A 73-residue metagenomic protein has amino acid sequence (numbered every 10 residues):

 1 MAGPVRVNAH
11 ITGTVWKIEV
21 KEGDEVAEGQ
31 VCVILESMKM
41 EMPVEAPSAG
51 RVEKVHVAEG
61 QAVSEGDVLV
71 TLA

Functional and structural regions predicted by a protein language model:
M1-T14, I34-P47: Short beta-strand-turn/beta-hairpin segments enriched in glycine/proline and small hydrophobics that form edge-strand
N8-H10, E19, V33, H56 (+1 more regions): Conserved beta-strand segments that form the floor/walls of ligand-binding pockets within enzyme and binding domains
T12, G23, V31, A49 (+1 more regions): ATP/adenylate-binding site constellation spanning eukaryotic-like Ser/Thr protein kinases, ABC-transporter
W16-K21, E25, K54-V57: Short histidine-centered loop motifs in beta-beta connectors
G23, M40, G60: Surface-exposed, flexible loop/turn segments at secondary-structure boundaries
A27-P43, S64-A73: Short hydrophobic beta/alpha edge segments that flank linear recognition/processing sites
G50, V55-L69: PDZ-domain C-terminal substructure recognizer with occasional recognition of PDZ-binding tails
